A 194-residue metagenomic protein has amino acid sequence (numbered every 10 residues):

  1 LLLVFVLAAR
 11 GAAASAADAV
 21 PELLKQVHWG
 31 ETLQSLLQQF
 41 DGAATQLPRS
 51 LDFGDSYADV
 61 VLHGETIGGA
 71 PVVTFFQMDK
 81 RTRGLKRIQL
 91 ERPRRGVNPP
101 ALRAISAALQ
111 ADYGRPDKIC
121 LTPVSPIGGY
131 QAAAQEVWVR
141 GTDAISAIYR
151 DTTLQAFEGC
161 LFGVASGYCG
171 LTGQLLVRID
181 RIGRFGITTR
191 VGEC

Functional and structural regions predicted by a protein language model:
L1-R10: Bacterial N-terminal signal peptides
V4, P21-L24, T82: Generic secondary-structure boundary/loop-capping signal
L7, D59-G64, A132-A133: Short amphipathic alpha-helical patches
S15-D55, Q89-C194: Non-cytosolic coordination micro-motifs
A58-R103: Mid-chain, structured segments of secreted extracytoplasmic proteins
